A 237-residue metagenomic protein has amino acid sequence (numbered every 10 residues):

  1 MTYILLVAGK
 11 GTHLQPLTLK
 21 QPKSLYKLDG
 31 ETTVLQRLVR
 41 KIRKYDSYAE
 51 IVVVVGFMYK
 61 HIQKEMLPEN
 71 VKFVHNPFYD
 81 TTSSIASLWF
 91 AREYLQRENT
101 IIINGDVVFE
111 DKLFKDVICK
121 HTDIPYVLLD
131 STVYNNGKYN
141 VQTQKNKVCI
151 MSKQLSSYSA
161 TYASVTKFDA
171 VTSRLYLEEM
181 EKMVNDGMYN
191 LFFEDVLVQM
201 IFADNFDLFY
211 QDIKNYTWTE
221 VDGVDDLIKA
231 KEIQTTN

Functional and structural regions predicted by a protein language model:
M1-L19: N-terminal nucleotide-binding beta1-loop-alpha1 segment
M1-Y3, Y162-N237: Conserved alpha/beta core of the MobA/IspD/sugar-nucleotide pyrophosphorylase nucleotidyltransferase superfamily
T2-L5, T32-N99, D186-M188: Conserved N-terminal catalytic core of the sugar/cofactor nucleotidyltransferase
V7, V55, N104, L129-D130: Short beta-strand/turn micro-motifs composed of small residues that flank or help shape donor/cofactor-binding pockets
K20-R37: Short catalytic helix/loop segments, enriched in acidic residues and glycine and frequently bearing histidine
L25, N140-T143, Y210: A structural signal for short hydrophobic beta-strand segments in well-ordered beta-sheet cores
E98-V108: Short beta-strand-to-loop acidic/aromatic patch adjacent to the donor-nucleotide binding site
E110-G187: Conserved core of the sugar-phosphate nucleotidyltransferase
